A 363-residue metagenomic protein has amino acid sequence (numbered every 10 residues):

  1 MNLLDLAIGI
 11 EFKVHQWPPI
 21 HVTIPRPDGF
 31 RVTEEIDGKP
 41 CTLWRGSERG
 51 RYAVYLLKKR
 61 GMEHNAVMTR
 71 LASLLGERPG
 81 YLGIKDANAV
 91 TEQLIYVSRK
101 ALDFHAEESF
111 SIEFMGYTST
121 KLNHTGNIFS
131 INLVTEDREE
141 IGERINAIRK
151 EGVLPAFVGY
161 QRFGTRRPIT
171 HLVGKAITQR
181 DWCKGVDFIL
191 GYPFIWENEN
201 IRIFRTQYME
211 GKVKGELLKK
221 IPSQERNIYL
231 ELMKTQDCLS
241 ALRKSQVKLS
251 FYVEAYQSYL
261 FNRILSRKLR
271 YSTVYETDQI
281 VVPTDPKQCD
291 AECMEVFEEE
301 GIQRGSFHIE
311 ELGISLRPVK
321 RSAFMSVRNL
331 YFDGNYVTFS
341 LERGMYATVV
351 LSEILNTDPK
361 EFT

Functional and structural regions predicted by a protein language model:
M1-Y52, K58-N65, R70-R343, T348-T363: Extended, charged/glycine-rich binding lobes that contact polyanionic ligands
